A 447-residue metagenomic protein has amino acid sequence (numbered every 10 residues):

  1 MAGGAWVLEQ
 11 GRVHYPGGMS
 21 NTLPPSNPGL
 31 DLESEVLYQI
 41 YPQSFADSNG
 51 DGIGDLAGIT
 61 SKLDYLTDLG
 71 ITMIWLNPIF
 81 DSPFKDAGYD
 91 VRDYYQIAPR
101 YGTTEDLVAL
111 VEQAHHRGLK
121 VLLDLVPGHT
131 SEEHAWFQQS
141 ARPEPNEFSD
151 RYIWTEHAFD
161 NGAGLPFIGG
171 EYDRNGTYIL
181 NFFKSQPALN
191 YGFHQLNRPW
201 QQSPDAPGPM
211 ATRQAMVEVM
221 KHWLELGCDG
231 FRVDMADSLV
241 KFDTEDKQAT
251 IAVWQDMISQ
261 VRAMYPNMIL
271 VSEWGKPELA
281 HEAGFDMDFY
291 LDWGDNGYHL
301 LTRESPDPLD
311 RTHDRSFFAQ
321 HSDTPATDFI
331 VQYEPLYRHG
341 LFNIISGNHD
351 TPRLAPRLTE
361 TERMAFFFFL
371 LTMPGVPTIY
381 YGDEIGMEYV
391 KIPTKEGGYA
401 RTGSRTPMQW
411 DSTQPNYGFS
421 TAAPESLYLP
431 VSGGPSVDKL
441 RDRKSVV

Functional and structural regions predicted by a protein language model:
M1-A2: Hydrophobic membrane-insertion alpha-helices, especially the h-region of bacterial N-terminal signal peptides
W6, G11, P16, S20-Q214 (+3 more regions): Acidic/aromatic-lined carbohydrate-recognition and catalytic surfaces of CAZymes acting on diverse glycans
L32-E33, R262-M264, K276, A280 (+6 more regions): Loop/helix patches that line or flank the sugar-binding groove of alpha-linked glycan CAZymes
T72-M73, G118-K120, M220, D229-R232 (+5 more regions): Beta-sheet entry/capping signal
G88-I97, Y290-G297, S305-D314, Y399 (+1 more regions): Short glycine/proline- and charge-enriched loop/turn segments that cap or connect secondary-structure elements
S131-A141, V271-P306, E388-R401: Substrate-binding cleft/loops of secretory-pathway carbohydrate-active enzymes
V217-F242, H339-T351: Active-site groove signature of glycoside hydrolases
N267, H313-Y337: Glycoside hydrolase catalytic-domain groove-lining segments
